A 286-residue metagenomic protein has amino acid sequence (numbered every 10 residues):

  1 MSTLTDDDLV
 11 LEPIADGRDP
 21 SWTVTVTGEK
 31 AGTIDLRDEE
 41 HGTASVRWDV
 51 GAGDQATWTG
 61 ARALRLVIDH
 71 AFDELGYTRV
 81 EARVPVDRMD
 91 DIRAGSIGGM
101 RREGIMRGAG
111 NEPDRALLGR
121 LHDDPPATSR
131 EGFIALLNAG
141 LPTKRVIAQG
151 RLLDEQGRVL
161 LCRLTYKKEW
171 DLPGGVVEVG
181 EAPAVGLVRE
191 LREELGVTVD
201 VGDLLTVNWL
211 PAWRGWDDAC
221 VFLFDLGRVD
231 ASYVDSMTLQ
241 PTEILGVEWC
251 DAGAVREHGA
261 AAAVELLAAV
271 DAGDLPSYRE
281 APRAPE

Functional and structural regions predicted by a protein language model:
E29-R37, S45, Q149, L160-L161: Conserved beta-strand in the GNAT
D35-R37, G42-G53, R83, W170-G175: Conserved acetyl-CoA binding element of GNAT-fold acetyltransferases
T57-A71, R93, I97, P183-V188: Conserved acetyl-CoA-binding loop-helix of GNAT-fold acetyltransferases
D73-P85: Conserved GNAT acetyl-CoA-binding A-motif
R83, G99-L117: Conserved catalytic-core motifs of GNAT/GCN5-like acyltransferases
G119-Q149: Acidic, metal-coordinating catalytic segment for phosphate/diphosphate chemistry, firing primarily on the Nudix
K168-E169, Q240-E286: Nudix hydrolase/Nudix homology domain
V177-D200, N208-A261: Unchanged
